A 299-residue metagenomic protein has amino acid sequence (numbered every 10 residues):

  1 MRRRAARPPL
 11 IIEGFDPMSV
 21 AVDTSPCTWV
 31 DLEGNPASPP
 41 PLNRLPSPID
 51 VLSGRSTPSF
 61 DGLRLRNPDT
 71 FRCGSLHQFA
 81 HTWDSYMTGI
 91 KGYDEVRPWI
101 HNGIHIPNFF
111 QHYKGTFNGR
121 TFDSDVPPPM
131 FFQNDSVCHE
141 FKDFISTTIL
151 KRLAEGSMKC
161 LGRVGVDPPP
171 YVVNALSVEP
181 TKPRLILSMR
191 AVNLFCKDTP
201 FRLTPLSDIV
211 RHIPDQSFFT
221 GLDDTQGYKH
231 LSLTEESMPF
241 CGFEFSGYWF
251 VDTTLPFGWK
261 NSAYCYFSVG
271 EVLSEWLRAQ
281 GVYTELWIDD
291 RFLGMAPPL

Functional and structural regions predicted by a protein language model:
M1-V137: Non-catalytic, polymerase-adjacent accessory regions of viral genome-replication enzymes
D50, H212, G247, R278-A279: N-terminal hydrophobic alpha-helix used for membrane targeting or insertion
T70, L76-D84, L176, I209-I213 (+1 more regions): Generic hydrophobic, helix-prone segments enriched in Leu/Val/Ile
H81-V126, V178-R184, T225-F250, Y266-E275: Reverse-transcriptase-like RNA-dependent polymerase core
P128, F132-F267: Catalytic-core region of right-hand nucleic acid polymerases
A263-L299: Active-site palm subdomain of RNA-directed nucleic acid polymerases
